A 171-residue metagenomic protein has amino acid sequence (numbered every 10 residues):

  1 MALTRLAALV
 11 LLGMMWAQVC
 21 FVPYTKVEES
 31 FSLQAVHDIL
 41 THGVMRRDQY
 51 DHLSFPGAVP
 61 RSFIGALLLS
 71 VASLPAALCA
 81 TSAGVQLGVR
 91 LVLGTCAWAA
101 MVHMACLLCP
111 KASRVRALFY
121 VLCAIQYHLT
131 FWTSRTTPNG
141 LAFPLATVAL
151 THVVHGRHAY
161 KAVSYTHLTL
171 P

Functional and structural regions predicted by a protein language model:
M1-Q18, C106-A112: Start-transfer (signal-anchor) and selected internal transmembrane alpha helices of multi-pass inner/ER membrane
V10, R116-Y127, T151, Y165: Short helix- or helix-capping micro-motifs that position conserved polar/aromatic residues at function-defining sites
G13-W16, S30-G57, I64-L74: Extracytosolic helix-loop segments that constitute the early lumenal/periplasmic catalytic or substrate-binding loops
T25-V27, F131-L141: Short acidic/glycine- and proline-prone juxtamembrane loop motifs at membrane-interface regions of multi-pass membrane
S32, D38, A97, C123 (+2 more regions): Hydrophobic core segments of transmembrane alpha-helices in multi-pass, intramembrane catalytic enzymes
A72, L87-V115: Transmembrane-helix motifs of polytopic, lipid-linked glycan transferases
P110, A149-A162: Membrane-interface transmembrane helices that cradle and orient dolichyl/undecaprenyl
T166-P171: Conserved small/polar residues in nucleotide/adenosyl-binding loops
